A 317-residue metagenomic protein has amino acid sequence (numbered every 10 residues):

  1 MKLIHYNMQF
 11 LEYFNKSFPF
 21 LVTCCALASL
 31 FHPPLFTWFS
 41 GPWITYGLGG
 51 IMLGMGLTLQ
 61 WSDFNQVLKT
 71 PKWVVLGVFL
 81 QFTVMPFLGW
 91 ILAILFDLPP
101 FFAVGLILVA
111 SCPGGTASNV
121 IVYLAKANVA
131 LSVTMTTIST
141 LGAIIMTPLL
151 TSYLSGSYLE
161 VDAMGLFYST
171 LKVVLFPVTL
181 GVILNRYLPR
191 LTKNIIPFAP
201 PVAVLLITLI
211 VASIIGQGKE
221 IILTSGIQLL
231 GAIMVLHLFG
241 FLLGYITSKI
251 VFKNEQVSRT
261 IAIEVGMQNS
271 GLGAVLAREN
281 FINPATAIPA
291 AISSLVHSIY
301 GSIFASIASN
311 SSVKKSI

Functional and structural regions predicted by a protein language model:
M1-I317: Alpha-helical transmembrane segments of multi-pass small-molecule/ion transporters
